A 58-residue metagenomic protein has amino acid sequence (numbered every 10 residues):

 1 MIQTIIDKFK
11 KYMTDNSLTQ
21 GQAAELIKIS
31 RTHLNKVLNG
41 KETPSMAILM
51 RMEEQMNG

Functional and structural regions predicted by a protein language model:
M1-N16: A short, Lys/Arg-rich alpha-helix, primarily the initiator
F9, A23, L34-V37: Conserved hydrophobic/aromatic packing and binding residues within compact polymer-binding modules
K10, G21, M50: Residues within the helices of the helix-turn-helix
M13, A24, E53: The alpha-helix within a helix-turn-helix
L18-T32: Short alpha-helical DNA-recognition segment
I29-T43: Recognition helix of helix-turn-helix/homeodomain-like DNA-binding domains that insert into the DNA major groove
A47-G58: DNA major-groove recognition helix of helix-turn-helix/homeodomain DNA-binding modules
